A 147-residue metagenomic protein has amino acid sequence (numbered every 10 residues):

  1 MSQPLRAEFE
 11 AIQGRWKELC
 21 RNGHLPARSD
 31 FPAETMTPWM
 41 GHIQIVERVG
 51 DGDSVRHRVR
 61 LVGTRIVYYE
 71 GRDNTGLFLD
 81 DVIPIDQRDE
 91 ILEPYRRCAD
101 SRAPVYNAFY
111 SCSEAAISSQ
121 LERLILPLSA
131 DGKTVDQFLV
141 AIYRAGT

Functional and structural regions predicted by a protein language model:
M1-I85, D89-T147: Intrinsically disordered, low-complexity terminal regulatory regions
